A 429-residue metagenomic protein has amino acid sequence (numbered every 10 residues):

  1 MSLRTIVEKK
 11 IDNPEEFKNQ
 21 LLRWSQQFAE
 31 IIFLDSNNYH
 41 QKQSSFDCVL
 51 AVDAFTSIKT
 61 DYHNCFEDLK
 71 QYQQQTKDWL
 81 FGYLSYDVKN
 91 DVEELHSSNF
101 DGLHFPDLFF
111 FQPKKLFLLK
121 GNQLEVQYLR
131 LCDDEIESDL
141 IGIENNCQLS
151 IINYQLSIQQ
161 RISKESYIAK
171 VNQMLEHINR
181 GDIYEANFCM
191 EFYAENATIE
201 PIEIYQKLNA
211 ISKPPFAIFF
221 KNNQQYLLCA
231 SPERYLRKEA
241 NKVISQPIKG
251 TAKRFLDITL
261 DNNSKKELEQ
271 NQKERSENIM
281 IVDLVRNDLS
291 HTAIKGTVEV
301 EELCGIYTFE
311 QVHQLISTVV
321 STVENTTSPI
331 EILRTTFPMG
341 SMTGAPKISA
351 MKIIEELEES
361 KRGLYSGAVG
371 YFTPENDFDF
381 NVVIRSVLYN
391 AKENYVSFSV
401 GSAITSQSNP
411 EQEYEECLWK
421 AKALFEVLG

Functional and structural regions predicted by a protein language model:
M1-G429: Extended alpha-helical targeting/anchoring segments, especially N-terminal organellar/secretory targeting helices
